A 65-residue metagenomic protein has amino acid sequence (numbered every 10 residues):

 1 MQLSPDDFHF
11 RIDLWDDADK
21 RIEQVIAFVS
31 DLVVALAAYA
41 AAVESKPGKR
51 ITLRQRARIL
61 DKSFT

Functional and structural regions predicted by a protein language model:
M1, S30-A41: Charged, amphipathic alpha-helical segments
M1-E23: Short aromatic-glycine-(Arg/Gly/Cys) micro-motifs in beta-strand/loop hairpins
L3, I26, A42-E44: Sterically constrained small-residue positions within well-ordered secondary structures of folded domains
L14, V25-I26, D61-F64: A general secondary-structure boundary signal
I22-L32: A short, exposed loop/beta-hairpin motif centered on an aromatic-Gly-Thr core
S45-T65: Short, mixed-charge low-complexity intrinsically disordered segments
